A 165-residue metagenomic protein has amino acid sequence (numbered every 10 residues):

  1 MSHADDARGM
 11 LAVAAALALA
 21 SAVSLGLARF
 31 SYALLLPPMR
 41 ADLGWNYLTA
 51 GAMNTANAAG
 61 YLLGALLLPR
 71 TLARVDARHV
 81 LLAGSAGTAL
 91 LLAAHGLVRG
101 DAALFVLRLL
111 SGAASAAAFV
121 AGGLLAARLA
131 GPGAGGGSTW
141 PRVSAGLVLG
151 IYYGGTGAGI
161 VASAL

Functional and structural regions predicted by a protein language model:
G9-S31: Pair of pore-lining "gating" transmembrane helices in MFS-fold secondary transporters
F30, A58-L62, L66, V161: Residue-level signature of mid-helix packing/kink "hotspots" within the transmembrane helices of 12-pass Major
L35-G44: Membrane-interface helix caps of multi-pass secondary transporters
G44, D76, L97-A102: Helix-breaking motifs and short loop linkers at transmembrane-helix boundaries and internal kinks in secondary membrane
G64-D76: Helix-to-loop junctions at the C-terminal end of transmembrane segments in multipass secondary transporters
H79-A93: Structural signature of the two symmetry-related core transmembrane helices
L91-G96, S111: MFS-fold secondary transporters
L107-G154: Cytoplasmic helix-loop-helix junction between adjacent transmembrane helices in 12-TM secondary transporters
